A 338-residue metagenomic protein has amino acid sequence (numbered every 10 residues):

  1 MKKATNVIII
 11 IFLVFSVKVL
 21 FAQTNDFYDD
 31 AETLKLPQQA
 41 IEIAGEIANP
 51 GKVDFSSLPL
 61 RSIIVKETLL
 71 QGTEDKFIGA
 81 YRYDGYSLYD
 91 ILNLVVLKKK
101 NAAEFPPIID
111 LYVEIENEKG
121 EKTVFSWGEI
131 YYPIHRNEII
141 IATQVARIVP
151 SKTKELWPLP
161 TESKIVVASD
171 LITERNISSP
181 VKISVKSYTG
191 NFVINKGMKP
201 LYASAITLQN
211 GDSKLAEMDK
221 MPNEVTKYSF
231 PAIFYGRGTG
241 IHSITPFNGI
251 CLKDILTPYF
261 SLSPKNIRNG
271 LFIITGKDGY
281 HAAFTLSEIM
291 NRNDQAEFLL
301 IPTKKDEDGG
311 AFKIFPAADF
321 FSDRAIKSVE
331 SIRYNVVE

Functional and structural regions predicted by a protein language model:
M1-I8: Bacterial N-terminal signal peptides that target proteins for export
I8-K18: Bacterial N-terminal signal peptides
Q23-E338: N-terminal intrinsically disordered, low-complexity segments enriched in P/E/S/T
